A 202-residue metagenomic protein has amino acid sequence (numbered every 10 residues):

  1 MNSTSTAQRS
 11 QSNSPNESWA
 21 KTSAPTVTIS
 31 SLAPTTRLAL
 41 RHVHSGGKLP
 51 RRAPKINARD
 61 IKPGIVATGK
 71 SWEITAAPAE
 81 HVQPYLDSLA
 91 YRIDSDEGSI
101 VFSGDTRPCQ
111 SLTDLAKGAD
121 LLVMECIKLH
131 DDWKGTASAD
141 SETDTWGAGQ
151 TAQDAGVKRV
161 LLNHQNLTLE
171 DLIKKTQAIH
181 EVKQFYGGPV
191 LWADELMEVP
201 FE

Functional and structural regions predicted by a protein language model:
M1-I100, K175, I179-F201: Binuclear metal-dependent hydrolase catalytic cores
S5, S88-A90, E97-S99, T106-M197: Cap/insert and terminal regions of metallo-dependent hydrolase folds
